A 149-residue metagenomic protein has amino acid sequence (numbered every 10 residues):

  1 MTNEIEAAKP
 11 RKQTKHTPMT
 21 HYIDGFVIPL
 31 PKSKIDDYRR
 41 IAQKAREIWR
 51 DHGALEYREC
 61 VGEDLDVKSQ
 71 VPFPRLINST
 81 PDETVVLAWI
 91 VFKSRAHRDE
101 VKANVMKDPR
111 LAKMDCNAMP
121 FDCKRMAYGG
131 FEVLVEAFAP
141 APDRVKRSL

Functional and structural regions predicted by a protein language model:
M1-N3, H21, A96: Exposed, low-complexity/repetitive linear segments and helix-based recognition motifs, biased toward charged/polar
T2-P18, R50, A54-P81, K107-L149: Glycine-rich beta-strand-turn "strand-cap" elements at beta-sheet edges
T17-K44: Long, hydrophobic N-terminal alpha-helical segment
I23-L30, K68-V105: Short, well-ordered beta-strand segments in beta-rich or mixed alpha/beta enzyme and ligand-binding folds
L30, K34, A42, G53 (+2 more regions): Generic secondary-structure microfeatures
D36, A96-R98, E136: Residue-level signal for secondary-structure boundary sites
D37-R50, V85-I90: Generic detector of contiguous secondary-structure segments
R39-A45, V101-P109: Short amphipathic alpha-helices in soluble, non-transmembrane regions that often serve as interface/regulatory elements
